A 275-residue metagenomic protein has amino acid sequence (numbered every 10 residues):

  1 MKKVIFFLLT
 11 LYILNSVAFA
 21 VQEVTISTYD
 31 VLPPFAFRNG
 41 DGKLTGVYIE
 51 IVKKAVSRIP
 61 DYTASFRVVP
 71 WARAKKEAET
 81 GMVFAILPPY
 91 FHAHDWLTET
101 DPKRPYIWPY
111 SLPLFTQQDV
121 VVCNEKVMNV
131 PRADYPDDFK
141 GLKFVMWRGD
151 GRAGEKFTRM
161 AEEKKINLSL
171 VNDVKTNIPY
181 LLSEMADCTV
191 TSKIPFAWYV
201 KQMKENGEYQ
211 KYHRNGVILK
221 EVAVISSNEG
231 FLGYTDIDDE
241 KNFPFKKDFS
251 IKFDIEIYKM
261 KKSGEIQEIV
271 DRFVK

Functional and structural regions predicted by a protein language model:
V4-N15: Sec-dependent N-terminal signal peptides
V21-T98: Extracytoplasmic small-molecule ligand-binding "clamshell" domains of the periplasmic binding protein/Venus flytrap
Y29-D30, P113-V120, Y209-I251: Periplasmic-binding protein-like
D30-L32, G42-K54, C123-E163, S169 (+2 more regions): Bilobed "Venus flytrap"/periplasmic-binding protein-like clamshell domains and structurally analogous long
K53-V56, E125-M128, S227-I269: Extended ligand-binding regions for polar small-molecule ligands
S65-E77, L168-L182: Short helix-initiation/N-cap motifs at beta->coil->alpha
F66-F139, G151-R152, V217-A223: Acidic, polar ligand-binding/catalytic clefts
V83-Y90, D187-W198, Y209: Paired acidic/hydrophobic, glycine-rich loop segments that form the ligand-binding mouth/hinge of periplasmic-binding
